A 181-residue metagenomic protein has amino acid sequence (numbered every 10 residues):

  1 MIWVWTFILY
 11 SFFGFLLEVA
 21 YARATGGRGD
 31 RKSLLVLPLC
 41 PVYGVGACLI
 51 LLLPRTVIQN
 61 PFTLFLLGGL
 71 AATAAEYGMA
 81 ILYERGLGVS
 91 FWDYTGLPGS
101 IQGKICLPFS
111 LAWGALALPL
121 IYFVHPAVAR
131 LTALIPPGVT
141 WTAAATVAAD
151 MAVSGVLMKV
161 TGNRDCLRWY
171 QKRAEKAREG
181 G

Functional and structural regions predicted by a protein language model:
M1-G181: Aromatic-rich, lipid-facing transmembrane alpha helices and their immediate juxtamembrane interface loops in integral
